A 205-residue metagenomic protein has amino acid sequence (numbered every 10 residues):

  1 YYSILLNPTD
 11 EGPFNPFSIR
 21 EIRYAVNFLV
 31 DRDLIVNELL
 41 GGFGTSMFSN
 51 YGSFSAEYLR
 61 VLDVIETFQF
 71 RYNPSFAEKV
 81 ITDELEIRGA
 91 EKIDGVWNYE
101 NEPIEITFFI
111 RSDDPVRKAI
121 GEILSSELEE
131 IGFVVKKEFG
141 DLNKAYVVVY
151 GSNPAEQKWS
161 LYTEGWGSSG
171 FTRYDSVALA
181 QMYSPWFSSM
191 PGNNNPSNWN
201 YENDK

Functional and structural regions predicted by a protein language model:
Y1-I22, L29, E38-L39, E202: A bilobed periplasmic-binding-protein/Venus flytrap-type ligand-binding module shared by bacterial periplasmic
Y2, W159-L179: Ligand-binding clamshell of periplasmic/extracellular solute-binding protein-like
S3, Y24, I106-T107, V134-K136 (+1 more regions): Beta-sheet entry/capping signal
I4, P13-P16, V116-A119, A145-V148 (+1 more regions): Extracytoplasmic/secreted cell-surface and envelope-processing proteins
P8-D10, V30, F43, S55 (+3 more regions): Short, flexible loop/turn elements at secondary-structure junctions
S18-S126, E130: Append "and occasionally in soluble cytosolic enzymes with long acidic Gly/Pro-rich linkers
E21, E122-I131, K144-W159: Short helices/loops that flank or line small-molecule/ion binding pockets
Y24, V36-L39, F70, K136-Y146 (+1 more regions): Extracytoplasmic/peripheral linker and loop segments enriched in polar/acidic and small residues with frequent Thr/Pro
